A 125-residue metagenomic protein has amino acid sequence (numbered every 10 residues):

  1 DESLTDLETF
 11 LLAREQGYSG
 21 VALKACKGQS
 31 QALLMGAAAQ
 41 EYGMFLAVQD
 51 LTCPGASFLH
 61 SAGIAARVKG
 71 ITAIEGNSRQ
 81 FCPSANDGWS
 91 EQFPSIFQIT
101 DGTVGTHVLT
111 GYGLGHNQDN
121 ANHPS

Functional and structural regions predicted by a protein language model:
D1-T52, A56-S61: Catalytic core of soluble alpha/beta enzymes
L51-S125: Flexible C-terminal active-site loop/helix
